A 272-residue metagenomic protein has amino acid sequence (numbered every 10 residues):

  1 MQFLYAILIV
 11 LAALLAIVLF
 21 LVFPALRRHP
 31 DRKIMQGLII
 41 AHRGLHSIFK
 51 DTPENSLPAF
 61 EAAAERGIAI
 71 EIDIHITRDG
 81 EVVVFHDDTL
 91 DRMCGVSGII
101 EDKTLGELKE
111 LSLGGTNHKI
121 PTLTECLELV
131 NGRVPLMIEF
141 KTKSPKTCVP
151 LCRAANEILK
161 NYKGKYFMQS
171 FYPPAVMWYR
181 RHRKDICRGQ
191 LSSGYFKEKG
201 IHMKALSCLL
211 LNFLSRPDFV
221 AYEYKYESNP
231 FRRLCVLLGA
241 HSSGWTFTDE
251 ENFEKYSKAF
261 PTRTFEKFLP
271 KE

Functional and structural regions predicted by a protein language model:
M1-E272: Phosphate-group recognition and catalysis centered on beta-loop-alpha active-site segments
